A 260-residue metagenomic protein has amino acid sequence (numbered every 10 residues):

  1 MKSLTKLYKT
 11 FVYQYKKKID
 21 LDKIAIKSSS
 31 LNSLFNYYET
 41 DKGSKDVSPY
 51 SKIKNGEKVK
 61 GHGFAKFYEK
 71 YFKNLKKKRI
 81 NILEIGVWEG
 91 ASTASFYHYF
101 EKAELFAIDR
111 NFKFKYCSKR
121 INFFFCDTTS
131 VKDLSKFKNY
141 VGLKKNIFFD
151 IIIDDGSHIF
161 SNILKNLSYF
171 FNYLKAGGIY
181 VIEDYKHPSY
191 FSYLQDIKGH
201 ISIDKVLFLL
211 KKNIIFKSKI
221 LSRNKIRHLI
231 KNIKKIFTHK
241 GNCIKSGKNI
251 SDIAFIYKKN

Functional and structural regions predicted by a protein language model:
M1-I153, S157-V181, K186-N260: A short alpha-helical cap/connector motif
